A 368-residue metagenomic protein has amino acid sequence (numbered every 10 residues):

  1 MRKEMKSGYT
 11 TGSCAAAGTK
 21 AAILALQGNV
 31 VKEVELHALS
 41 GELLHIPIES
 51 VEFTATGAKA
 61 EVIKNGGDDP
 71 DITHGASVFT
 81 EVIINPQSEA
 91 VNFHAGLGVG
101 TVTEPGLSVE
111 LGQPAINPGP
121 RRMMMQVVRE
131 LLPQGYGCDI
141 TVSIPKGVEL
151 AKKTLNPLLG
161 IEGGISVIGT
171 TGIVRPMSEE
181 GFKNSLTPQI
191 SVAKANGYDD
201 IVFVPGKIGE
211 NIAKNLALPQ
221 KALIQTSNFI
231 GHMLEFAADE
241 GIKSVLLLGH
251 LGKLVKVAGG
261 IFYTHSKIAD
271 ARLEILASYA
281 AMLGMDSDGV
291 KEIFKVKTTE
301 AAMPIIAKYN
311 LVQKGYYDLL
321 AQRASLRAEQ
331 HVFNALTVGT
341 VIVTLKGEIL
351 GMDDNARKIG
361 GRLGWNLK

Functional and structural regions predicted by a protein language model:
M1-K153, P157-L159, N355: Generic N-terminal targeting/processing segments that precede catalytic cores or assembly contacts
K6-Y9, L159, I165, T170-F182 (+3 more regions): A structural signal for small-residue-enriched, beta-sheet-centric alpha/beta enzyme cores and oligomeric scaffold folds
L26-H45, G98-P114, K153-T154, A193-I208 (+3 more regions): Short N-terminal secondary-structure initiator segments
Q27-G28, G284, N310, G364: Short, flexible coil/linker elements and helix-boundary hinge sites characteristic of intrinsically disordered
N92, N117, E292-A301, D353: Intrinsic-disorder/low-complexity, polar/charged segments
E149, E210, I349: Flexible, glycine-rich phosphate/dinucleotide-binding loops and adjacent beta-alpha linkers at cofactor/substrate
T154, F182, L186-S191, A356-R357 (+1 more regions): Bulky hydrophobic/aromatic packing residues
A328, L336-K368: Long, compositionally biased intrinsically disordered regions
